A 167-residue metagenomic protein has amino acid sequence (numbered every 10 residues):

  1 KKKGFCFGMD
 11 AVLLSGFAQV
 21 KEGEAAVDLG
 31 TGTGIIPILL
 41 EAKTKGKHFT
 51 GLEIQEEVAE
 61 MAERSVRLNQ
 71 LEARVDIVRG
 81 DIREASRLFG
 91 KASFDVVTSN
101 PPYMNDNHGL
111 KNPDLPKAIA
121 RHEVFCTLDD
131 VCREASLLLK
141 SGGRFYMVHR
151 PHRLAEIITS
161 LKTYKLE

Functional and structural regions predicted by a protein language model:
K1-E22: Class I SAM-dependent transferase core
K2, I119, G142-F145: Conserved short-loop catalytic and cofactor-binding motifs
K3-G4, Q55, R150-P151: Short beta->alpha junction loops/turns
F7, F125-E167: Conserved Class I SAM-dependent methyltransferase catalytic core
A11-V12, K91, P151: Conserved strand-to-helix beginnings and helix N-cap segments that scaffold or border functional pockets
G16-S99, M104-L110: Conserved SAM/SAH cofactor-binding pocket of Class I
P101-D130: Mobile active-site "lid"/loop adjacent to the S-adenosyl-L-methionine
